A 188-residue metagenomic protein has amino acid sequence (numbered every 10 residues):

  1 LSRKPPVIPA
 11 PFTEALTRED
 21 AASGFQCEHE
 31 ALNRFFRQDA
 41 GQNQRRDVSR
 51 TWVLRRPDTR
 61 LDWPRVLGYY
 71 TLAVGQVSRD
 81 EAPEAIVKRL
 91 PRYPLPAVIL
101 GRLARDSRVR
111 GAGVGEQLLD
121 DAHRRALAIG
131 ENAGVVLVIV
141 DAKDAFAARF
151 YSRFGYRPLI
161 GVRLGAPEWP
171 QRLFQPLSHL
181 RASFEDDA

Functional and structural regions predicted by a protein language model:
L1-A112, E116-I139, K143-A188: Non-catalytic substrate-recognition and accessory regions of acyl/acetyltransferase enzymes
